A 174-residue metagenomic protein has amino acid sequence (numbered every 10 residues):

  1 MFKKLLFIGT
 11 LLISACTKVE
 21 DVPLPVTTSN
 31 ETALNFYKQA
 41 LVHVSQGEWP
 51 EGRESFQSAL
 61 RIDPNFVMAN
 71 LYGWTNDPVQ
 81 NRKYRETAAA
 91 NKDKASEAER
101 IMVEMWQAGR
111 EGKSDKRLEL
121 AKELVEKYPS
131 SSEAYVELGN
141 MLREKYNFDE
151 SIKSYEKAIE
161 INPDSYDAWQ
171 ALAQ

Functional and structural regions predicted by a protein language model:
V26, A33-L34, V67-M68, A98 (+2 more regions): Helix-start (N-cap) detector for alpha-helical repeat units in TPR-like alpha-solenoids, especially tetratricopeptide
N30-E31, P64, D93-S96, P129-S130 (+1 more regions): Short coil turns that delineate tetratricopeptide repeat
S58-R61, A90-D93, V125-E126, E156-I161: Conserved structural position within tetratricopeptide repeats
